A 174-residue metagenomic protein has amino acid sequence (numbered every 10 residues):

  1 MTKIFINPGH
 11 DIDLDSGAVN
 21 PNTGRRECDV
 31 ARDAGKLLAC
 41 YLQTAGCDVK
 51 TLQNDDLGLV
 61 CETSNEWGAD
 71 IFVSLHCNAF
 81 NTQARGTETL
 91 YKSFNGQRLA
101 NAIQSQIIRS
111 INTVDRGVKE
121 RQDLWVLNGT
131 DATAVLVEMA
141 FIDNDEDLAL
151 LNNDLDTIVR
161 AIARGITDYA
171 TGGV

Functional and structural regions predicted by a protein language model:
T2-K3, L14, R25-V174: Active-site-proximal helix/loop segments of hydrolytic enzymes
P8-T23: Glycine-rich N-terminal loop/short-helix segment of MobA-like nucleotidyltransferase
